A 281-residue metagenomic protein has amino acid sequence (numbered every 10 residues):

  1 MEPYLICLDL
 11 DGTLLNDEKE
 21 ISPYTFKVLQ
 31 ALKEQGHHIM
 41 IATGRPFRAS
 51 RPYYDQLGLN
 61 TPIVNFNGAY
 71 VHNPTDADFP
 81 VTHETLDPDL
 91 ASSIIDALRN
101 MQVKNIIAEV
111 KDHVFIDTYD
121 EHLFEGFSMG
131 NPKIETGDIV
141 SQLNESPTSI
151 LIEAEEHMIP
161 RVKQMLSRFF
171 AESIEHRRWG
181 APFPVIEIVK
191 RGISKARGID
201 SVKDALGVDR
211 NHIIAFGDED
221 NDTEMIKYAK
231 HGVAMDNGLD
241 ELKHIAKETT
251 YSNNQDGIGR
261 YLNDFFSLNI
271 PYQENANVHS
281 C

Functional and structural regions predicted by a protein language model:
M1-L5, S22, E187-C281: Mg2+-dependent phosphoryl-transfer enzymes with acidic/Ser/Thr/Gly-rich catalytic loops
E18-L123: Active-site phosphate-binding/coordination module
T25, S50-Y54, V162, L166 (+3 more regions): Hydrophobic packing residues within well-ordered alpha-helices of enzyme cores
A31, A97, M165-R168, E241: Alpha-helical scaffold elements within enzyme catalytic domains, especially in hydrolases
G36-M40, N60-T61, T148-S149, N211-H212 (+2 more regions): Short active-site oxyanion
L57-L59, N67, F169-E172, Y228-A229 (+1 more regions): Short, structured coil segments at secondary-structure junctions
M101-N105, E109-F216, D220: Conserved acidic, metal-coordinating active-site core of Asp-based, Mg2+-dependent phosphoryl-transfer enzymes
